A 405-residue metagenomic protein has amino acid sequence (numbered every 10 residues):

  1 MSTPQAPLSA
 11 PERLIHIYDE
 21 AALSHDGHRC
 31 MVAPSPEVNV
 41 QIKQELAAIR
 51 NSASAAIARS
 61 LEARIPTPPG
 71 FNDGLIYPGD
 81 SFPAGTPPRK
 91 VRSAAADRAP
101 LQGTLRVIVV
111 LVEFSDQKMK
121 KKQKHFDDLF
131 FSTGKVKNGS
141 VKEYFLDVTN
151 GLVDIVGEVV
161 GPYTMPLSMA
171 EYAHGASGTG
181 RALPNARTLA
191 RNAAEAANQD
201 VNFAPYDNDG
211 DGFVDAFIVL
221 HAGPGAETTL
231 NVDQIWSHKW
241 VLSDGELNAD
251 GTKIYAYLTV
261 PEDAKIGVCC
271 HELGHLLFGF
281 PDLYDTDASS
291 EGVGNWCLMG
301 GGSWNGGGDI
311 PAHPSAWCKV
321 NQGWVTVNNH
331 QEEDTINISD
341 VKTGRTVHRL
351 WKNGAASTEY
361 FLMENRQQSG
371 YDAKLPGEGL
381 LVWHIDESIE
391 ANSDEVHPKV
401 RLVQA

Functional and structural regions predicted by a protein language model:
S2-C270, F280-G292, I385, I389-A405: Propeptide-to-catalytic entry region of secreted or membrane-anchored zinc metalloproteases
F114, E378-G379: Catalytic-core segments of enzymes that bind and process phosphorylated/nucleotide-bearing substrates
A216-L375, I385-E390: Extracellular hydrolytic enzyme modules, especially secreted metalloproteases of the metzincin/thermolysin-like class
L380-H384: Accessory, often C-terminal, charged low-complexity segments
